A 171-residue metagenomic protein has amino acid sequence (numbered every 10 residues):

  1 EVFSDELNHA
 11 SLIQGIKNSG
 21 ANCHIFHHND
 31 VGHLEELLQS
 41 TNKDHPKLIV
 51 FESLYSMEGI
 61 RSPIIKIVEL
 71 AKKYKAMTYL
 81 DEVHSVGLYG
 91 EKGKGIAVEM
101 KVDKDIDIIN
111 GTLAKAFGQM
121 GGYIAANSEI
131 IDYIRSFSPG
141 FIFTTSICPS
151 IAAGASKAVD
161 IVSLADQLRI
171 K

Functional and structural regions predicted by a protein language model:
E1-A10: Conserved PLP-anchoring active-site segment centered on the Schiff-base-forming lysine
A10-S19: Active-site-proximal loop->helix
N18-G20, Y74, D105: Short, structured coil segments at secondary-structure junctions
H24-L80: Active-site phosphate-binding strand-loop segment of PLP-dependent enzymes
V98-Y133: Active-site PLP attachment segment
M120-G121, F137-I147: A short glycine-threonine-serine/GTX helix/turn-capping micro-motif
A158-K171: Structural signature of PLP-dependent enzymes
